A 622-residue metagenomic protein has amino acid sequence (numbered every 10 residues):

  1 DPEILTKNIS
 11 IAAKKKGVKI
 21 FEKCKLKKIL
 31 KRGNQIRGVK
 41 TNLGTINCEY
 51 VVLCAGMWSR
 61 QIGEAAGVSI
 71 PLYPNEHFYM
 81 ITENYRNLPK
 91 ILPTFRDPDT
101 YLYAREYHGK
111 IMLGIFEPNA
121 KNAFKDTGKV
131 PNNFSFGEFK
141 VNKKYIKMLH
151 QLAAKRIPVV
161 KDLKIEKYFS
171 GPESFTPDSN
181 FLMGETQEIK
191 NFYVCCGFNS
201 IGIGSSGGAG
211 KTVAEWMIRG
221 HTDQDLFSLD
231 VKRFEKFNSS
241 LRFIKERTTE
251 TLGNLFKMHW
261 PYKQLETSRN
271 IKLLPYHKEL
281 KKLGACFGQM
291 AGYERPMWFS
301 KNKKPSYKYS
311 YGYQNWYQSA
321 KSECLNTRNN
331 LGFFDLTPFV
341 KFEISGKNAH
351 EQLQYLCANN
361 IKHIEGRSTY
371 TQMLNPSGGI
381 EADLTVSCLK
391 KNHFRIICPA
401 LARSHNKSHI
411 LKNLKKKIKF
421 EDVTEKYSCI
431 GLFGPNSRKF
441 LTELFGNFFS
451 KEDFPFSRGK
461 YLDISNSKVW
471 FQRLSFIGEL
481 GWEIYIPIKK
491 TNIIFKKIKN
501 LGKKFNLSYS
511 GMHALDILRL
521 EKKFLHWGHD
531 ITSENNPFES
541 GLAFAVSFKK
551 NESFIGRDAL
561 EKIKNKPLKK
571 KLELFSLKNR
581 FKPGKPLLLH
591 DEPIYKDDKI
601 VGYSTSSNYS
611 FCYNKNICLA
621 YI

Functional and structural regions predicted by a protein language model:
D1-K16, R37-G38, G128-G137, K190-F198: Helix-loop-beta segment of a Rossmann-like dinucleotide-binding subdomain
D1-Y50: Helical element adjacent to the flavin cofactor pocket in flavoenzyme catalytic cores
P2, D99-Y103, S170-T176, F192-S206 (+4 more regions): Glycine-rich phosphate/pyrophosphate-binding beta-alpha loops
K27-L30, E166, G184, S387 (+2 more regions): Conserved positions in beta-strands of structured domains
T41, T45-I91, T491, N506-Y509: Central helical "cap/lid" subdomain
A66, M80-N122, K143-K144, Q151 (+1 more regions): Mid-domain catalytic core of redox enzymes that form a hydrophobic substrate pocket/lid adjacent to a catalytic redox
D99, H108, N132, F136-K272: C-terminal catalytic lobe of FAD-dependent flavoproteins
Q224-D225, V231-I622: Glycine/proline-enriched, intrinsically flexible loops and inter-domain linkers
